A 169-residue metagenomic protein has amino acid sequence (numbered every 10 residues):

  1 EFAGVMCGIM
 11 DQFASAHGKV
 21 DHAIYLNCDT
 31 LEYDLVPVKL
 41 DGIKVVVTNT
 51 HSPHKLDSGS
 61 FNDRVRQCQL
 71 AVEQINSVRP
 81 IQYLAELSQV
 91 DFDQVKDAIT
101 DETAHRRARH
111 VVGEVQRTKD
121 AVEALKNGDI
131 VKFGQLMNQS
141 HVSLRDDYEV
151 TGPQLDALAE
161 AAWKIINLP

Functional and structural regions predicted by a protein language model:
E1-C7, L144: Acyl-CoA/ACP chain-elongation machinery
A14: Short, glycine/acidic-enriched loop or turn micro-motifs at the edges of active sites
H17-P169: C-terminal nucleotide
